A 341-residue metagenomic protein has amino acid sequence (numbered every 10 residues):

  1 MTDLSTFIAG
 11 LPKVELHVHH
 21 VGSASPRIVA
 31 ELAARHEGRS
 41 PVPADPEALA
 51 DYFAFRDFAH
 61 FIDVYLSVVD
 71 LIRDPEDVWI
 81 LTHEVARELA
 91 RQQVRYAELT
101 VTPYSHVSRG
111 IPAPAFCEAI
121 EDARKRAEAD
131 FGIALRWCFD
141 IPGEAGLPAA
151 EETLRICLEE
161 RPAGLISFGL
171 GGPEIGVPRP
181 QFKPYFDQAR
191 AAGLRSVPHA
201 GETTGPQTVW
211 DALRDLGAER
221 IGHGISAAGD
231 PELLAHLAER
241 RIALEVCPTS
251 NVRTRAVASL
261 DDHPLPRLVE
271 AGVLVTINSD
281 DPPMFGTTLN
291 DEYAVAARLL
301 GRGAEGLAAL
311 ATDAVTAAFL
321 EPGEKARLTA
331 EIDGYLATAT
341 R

Functional and structural regions predicted by a protein language model:
M1-L194, T203-T208, D215-R220, S226-R341: Metal-cofactor-binding active-site regions of metalloenzymes
A200: Catalytic glutamate of the conserved HExxH
